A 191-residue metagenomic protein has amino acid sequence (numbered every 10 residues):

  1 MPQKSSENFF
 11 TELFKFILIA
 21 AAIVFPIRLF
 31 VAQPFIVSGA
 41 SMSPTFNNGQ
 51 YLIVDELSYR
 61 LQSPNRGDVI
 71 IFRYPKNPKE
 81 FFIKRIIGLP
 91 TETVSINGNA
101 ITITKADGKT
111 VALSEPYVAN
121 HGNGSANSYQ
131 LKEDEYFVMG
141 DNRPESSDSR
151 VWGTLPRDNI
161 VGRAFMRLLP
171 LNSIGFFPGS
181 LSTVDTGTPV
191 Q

Functional and structural regions predicted by a protein language model:
M1-K15, P26, F30-V31, F35-I36 (+1 more regions): Soluble "head" domains of membrane/secretory-pathway proteins
